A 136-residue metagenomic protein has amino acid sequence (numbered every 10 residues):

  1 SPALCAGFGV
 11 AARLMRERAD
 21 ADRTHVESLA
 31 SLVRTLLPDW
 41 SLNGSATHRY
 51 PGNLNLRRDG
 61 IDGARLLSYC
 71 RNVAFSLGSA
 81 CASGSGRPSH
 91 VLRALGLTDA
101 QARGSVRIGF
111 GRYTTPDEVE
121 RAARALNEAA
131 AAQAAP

Functional and structural regions predicted by a protein language model:
S1-C5, A12, A30, R34 (+5 more regions): A general structural signal for well-ordered alpha-helical segments in protein cores
L4, A12, R58-G60, C81 (+1 more regions): Glycine-rich beta-alpha junction loops
A11-R34, S41-Y50: Structural signature of PLP-dependent enzymes
A12-A19, L37, A74, D99 (+1 more regions): Structural signal for hydrophobic packing residues in well-ordered secondary-structure cores of soluble enzyme domains
D39-G44, F75-S79: A short linear hydrophobic-aromatic micro-motif
G52-L54, Q133: N-terminal/domain-start segments enriched in small and hydrophobic, helix-friendly residues, covering either
L54-V106: Conserved C-terminal alpha-helix-loop-beta "cap" of PLP-dependent enzymes that closes/shapes the active-site mouth
R87-P136: PLP-dependent enzyme catalytic core of the Aspartate aminotransferase-like
